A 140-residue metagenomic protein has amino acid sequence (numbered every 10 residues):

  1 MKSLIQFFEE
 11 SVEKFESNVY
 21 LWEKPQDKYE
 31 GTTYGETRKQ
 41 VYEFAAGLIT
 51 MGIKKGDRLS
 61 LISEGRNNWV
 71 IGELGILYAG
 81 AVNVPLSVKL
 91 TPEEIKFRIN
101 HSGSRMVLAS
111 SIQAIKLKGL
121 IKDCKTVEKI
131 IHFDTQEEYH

Functional and structural regions predicted by a protein language model:
M1-Y20, K39: A short N-terminal helical cap/helix-turn-helix that marks the beginning of AMP-binding/adenylate-forming
K2-F7, T33, H132, E138-H140: Secondary-structure junction/capping motif
E10-E13, G35-A46, T50, K96-N100 (+3 more regions): Replace "anionic and nucleotidyl ligands
Y20-V70, L74, T91-K96: Conserved AMP-binding/adenylate-forming core of the ANL superfamily
Y78-H140: Structural core segment of the AMP-binding/adenylate-forming
